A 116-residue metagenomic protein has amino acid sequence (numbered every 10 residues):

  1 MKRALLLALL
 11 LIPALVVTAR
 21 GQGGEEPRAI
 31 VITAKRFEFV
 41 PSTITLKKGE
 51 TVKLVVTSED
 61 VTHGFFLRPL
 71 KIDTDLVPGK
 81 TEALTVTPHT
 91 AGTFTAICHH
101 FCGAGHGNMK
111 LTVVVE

Functional and structural regions predicted by a protein language model:
M1-A4: Positively charged n-region of N-terminal signal peptides that target proteins for export
L7-V16: Bacterial N-terminal signal peptides
V16-R20, P78-E116: Extracellular/periplasmic metallocenter environments
G23-E38: Short N-terminal segments immediately surrounding and downstream of signal-peptide cleavage
V31, S42-V61, K80-T90, V114-V115: Beta-strand cores of secreted/periplasmic/IMS beta-sandwich domains, seen most often in copper-related folds
F37, H63, G92: Glycine-centered loop/turn positions within well-structured domains that cap or flank conserved ligand/cofactor-binding
S42-I44, K71-D75: Beta-strand-rich interaction surfaces with strong enrichment in secreted/lumenal proteins
H63-P69: Change to "...patches in solvent-exposed regions of secreted, membrane-anchored, or virion-exposed structural
